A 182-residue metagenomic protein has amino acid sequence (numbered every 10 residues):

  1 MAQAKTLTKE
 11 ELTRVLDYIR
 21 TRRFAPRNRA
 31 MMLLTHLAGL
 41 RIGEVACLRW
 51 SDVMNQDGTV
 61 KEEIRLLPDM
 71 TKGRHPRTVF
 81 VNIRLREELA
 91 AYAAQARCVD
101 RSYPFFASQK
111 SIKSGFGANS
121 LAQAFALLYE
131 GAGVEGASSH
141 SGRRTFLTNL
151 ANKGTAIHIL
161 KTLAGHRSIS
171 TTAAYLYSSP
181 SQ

Functional and structural regions predicted by a protein language model:
M1-T13, R74-N82, V99-S102: DNA breakage-rejoining catalytic core of tyrosine-based enzymes
K9-A38, I42: Basic, Lys/Arg- and aromatic-enriched nucleic-acid-binding interface segment
N28, E135-K153: Short basic/aromatic active-site micro-motif
L34-T35, N149-L150, T162-L163, Y175: Short alpha-helical segment immediately N-terminal to, or the first helix within, an HTH/HTH-like DNA-binding domain
E44-A46, A137, L147, T155-H166: Active-site-proximal segment of tyrosine recombinases
C47-P76, F80-L85: Conserved tyrosine-mediated DNA breakage-rejoining catalytic core shared by Y-recombinases
M70, A164-Q182: Catalytic-site neighborhood detector that most strongly recognizes the C-terminal catalytic loop/helix of tyrosine
M70-A90, S102-A124: C-terminal catalytic core of Y-nucleophile DNA break-rejoin enzymes
